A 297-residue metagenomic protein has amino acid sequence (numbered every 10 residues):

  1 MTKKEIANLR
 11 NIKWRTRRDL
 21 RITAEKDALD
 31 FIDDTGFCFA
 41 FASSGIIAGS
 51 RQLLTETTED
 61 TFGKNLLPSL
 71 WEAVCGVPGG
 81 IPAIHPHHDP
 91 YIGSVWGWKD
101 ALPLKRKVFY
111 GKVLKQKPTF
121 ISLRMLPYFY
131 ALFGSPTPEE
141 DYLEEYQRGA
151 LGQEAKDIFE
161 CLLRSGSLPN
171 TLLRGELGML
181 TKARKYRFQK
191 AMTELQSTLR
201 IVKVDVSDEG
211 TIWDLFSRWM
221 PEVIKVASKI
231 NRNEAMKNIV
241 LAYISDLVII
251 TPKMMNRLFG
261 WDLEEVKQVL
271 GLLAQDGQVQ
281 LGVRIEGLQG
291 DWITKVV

Functional and structural regions predicted by a protein language model:
M1-V297: Long, low-complexity intrinsically disordered regions
